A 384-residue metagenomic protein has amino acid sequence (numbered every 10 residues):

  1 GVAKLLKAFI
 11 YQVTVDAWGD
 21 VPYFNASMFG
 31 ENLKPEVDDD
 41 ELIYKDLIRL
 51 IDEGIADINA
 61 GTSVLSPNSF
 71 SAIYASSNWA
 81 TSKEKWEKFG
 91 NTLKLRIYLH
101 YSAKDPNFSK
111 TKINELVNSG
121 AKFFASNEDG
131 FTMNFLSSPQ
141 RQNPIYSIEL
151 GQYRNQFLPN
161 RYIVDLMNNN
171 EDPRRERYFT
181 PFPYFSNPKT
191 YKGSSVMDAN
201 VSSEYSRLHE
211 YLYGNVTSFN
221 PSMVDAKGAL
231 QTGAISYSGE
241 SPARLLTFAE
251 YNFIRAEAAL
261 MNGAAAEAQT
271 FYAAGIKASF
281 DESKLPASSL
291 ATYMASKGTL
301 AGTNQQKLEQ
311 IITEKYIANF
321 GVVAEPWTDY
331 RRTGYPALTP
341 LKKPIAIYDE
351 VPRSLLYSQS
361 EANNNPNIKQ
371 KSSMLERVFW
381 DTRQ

Functional and structural regions predicted by a protein language model:
G1-E282, N304-Q306: Structured, solvent-exposed acidic/aromatic patches
A259-G263, K277-Q384: C-terminal functional modules
